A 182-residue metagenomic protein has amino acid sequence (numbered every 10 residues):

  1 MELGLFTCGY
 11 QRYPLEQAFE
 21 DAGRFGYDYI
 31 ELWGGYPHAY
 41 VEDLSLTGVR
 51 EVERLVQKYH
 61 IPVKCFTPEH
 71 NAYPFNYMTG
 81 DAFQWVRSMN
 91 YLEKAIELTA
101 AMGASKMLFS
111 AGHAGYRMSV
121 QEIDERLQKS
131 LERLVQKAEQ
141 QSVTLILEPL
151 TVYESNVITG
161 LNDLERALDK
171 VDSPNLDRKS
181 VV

Functional and structural regions predicted by a protein language model:
M1-A104, E132, E139, S173: N-terminal pre-domain/capping segments
P14-A18, L44-G48, S119, I123-R126 (+1 more regions): Residues at alpha-helix caps and immediate loop-helix transition turns in enzyme cores, especially N- and C-cap
Y29, Y36, E125-V182: Acidic/histidine-rich catalytic cores of soluble enzymes
E31, C65-T67, L108, I146 (+1 more regions): Conserved beta-strand positions in the central sheet of alpha/beta enzyme cores
Y40, R117, S155: Glycine/Thr-rich phosphate-binding loops of Rossmann-like dinucleotide-binding domains
K64-P74, L108-A114, V152-N156: Substrate-binding cleft and catalytic face of glycoside hydrolase catalytic domains, especially the flexible beta-alpha
M78-W85, Y116-D124: Glycine-rich tight-turn/loop motif centered on a GG-T
T99-V120, Q141-T151: Active-site groove signature of glycoside hydrolases
